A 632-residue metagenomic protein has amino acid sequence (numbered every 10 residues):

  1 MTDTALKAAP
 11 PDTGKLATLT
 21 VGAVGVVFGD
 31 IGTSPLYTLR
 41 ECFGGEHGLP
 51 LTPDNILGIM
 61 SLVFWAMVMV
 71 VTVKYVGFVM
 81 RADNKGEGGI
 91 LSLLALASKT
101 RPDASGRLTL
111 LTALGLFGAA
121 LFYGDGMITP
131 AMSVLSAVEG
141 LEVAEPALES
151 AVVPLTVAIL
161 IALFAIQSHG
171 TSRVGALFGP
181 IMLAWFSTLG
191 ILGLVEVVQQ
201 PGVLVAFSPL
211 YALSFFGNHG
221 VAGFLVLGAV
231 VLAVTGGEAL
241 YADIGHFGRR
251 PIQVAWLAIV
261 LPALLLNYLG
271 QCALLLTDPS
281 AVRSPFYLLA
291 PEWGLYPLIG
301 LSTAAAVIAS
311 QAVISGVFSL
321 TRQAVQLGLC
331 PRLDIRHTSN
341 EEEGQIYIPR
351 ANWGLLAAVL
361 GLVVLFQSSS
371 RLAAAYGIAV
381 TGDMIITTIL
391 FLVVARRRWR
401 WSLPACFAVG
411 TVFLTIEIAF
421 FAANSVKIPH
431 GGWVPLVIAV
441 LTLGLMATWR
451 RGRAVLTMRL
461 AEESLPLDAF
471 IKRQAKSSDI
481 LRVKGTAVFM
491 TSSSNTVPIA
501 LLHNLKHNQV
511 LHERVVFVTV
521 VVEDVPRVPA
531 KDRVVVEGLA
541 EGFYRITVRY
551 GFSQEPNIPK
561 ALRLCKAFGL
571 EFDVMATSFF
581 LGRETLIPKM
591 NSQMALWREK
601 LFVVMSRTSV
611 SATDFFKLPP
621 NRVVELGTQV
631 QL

Functional and structural regions predicted by a protein language model:
M1-L632: The structured alpha-helical core of multi-pass membrane proteins
